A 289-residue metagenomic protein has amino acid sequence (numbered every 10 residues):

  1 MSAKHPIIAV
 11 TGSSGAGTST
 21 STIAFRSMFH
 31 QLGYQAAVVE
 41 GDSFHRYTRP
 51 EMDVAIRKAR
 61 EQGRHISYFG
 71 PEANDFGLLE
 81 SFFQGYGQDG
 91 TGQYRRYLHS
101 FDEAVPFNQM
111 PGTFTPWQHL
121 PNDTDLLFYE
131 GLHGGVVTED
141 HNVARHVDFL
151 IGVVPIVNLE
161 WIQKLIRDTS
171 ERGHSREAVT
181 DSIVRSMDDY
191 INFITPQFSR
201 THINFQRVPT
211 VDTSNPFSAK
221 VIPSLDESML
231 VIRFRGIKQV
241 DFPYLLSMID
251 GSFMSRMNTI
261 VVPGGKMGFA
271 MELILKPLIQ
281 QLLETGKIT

Functional and structural regions predicted by a protein language model:
M1-H5: Phosphate-binding P-loop
I8-T11: Short hydrophobic/aromatic beta-strand immediately N-terminal to the Walker A/P-loop
S14: The conserved Walker
T18: Conserved lysine of the Walker
S21-T22, R26: Post-Walker A alpha-helix
Y34-E40, F44-V105: Conserved nucleotide-sensing/catalytic segment adjacent to the nucleotide-binding pocket in NTP-handling enzymes
F114-N122, L126, V143, V157-T289: C-terminal accessory "lid"/substrate-recognition subdomains
